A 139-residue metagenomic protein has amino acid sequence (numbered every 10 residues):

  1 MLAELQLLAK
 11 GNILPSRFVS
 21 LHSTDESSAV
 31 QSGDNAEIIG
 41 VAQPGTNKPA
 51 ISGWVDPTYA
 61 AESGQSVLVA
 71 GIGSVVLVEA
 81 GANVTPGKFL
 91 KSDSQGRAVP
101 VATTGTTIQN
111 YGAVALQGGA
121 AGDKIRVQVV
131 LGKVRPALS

Functional and structural regions predicted by a protein language model:
M1-S139: Surface-exposed, low-hydrophobicity beta-strand/loop segments enriched in small/polar/acidic residues
